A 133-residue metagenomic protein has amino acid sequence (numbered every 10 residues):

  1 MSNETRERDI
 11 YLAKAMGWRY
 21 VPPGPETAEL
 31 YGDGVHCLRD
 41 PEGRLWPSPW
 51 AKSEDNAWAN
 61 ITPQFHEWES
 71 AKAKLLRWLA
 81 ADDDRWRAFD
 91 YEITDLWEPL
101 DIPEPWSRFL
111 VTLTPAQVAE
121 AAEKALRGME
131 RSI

Functional and structural regions predicted by a protein language model:
M1-I133: Glycine-rich anion-binding surface patch
